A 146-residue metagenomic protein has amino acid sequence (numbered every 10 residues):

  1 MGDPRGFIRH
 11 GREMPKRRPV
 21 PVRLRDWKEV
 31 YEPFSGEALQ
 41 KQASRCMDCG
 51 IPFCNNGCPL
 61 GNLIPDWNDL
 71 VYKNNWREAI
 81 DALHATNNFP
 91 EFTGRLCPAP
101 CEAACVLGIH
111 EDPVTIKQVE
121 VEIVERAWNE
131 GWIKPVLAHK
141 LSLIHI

Functional and structural regions predicted by a protein language model:
M1-E29, G36-A43, M47, K117: Non-ligating segments of multi-cofactor redox enzymes
R12-R17, E32, P52-G57, D69 (+1 more regions): A short, ordered amphipathic alpha-helix with a cationic face
R23-K41, L63-R95, A99, H110-K140: Ferredoxin-type iron-sulfur electron-transfer modules in oxidoreductases and energy-metabolism complexes
C46-C49, C54, C58, T93-C97 (+2 more regions): Short cysteine clusters
A103-L107, L141-S142: Short alpha-helical linear motifs
I144-I146: Conserved small/polar residues in nucleotide/adenosyl-binding loops
